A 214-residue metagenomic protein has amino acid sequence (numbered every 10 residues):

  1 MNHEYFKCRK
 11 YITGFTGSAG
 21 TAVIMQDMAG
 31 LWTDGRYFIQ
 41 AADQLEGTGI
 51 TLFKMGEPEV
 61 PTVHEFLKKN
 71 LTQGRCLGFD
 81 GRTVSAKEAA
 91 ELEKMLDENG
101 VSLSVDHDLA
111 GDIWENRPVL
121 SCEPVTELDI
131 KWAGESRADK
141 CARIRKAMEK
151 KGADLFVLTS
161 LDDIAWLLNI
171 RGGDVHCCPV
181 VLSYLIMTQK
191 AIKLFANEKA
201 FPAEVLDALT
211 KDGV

Functional and structural regions predicted by a protein language model:
M1-T72, V84, E88-V214: N-terminal accessory/capping or targeting/presequence segment of soluble
R75-R82: Acidic beta-strand-to-loop metal/phosphate-binding motif
